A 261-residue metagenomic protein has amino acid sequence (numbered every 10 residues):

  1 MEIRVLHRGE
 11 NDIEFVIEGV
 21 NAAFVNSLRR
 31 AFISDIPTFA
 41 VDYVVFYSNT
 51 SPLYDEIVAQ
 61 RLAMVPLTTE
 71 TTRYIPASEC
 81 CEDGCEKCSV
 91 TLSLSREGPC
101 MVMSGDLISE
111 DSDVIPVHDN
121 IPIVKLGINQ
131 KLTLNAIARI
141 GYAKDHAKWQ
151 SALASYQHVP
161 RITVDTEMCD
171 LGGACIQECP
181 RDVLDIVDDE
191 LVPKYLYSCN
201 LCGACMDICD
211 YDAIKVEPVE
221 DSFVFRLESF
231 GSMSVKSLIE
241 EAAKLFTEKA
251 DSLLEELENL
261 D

Functional and structural regions predicted by a protein language model:
M1-D261: Protein-protein interaction/assembly regions in multi-subunit complexes
